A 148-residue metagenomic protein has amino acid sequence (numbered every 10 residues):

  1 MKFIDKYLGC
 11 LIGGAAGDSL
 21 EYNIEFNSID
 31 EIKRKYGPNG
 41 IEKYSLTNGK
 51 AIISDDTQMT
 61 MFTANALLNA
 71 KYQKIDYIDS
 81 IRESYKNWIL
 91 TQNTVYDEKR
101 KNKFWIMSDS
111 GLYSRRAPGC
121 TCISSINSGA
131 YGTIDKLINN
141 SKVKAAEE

Functional and structural regions predicted by a protein language model:
M1-E148: Structured, active/binding-site neighborhoods that engage oxygen-rich ligands
